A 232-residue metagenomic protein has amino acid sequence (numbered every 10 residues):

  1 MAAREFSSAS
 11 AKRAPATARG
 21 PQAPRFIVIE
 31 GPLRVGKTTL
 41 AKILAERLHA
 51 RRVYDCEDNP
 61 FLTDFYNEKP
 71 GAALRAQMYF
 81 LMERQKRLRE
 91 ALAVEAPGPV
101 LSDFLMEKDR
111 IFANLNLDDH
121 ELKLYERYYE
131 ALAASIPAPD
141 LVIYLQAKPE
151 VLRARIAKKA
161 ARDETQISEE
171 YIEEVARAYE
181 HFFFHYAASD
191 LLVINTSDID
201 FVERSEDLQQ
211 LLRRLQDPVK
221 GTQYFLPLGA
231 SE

Functional and structural regions predicted by a protein language model:
A3-R4, A157-Q166, Y171-E232: NTP-dependent small-molecule kinase module
I29: Hydrophobic anchor at the beta1->P-loop junction of P-loop NTPases
P32: P-loop (Walker A) phosphate-binding loop of NTP-binding proteins
K37: Conserved lysine of the Walker
L40-A41, A45: Post-Walker A alpha-helix
E46-E83: Conserved substrate/cofactor phosphate-moiety recognition/catalytic segment in nucleotide-dependent phosphotransferases
A72-P137: Glycine-rich phosphate-binding loop used to anchor ATP phosphates in small-molecule kinases, encompassing both
D109-E180: A glycine- and Lys/Arg-enriched "phosphate-lid" helix/loop adjacent to the NTP-binding pocket of small-molecule kinases
